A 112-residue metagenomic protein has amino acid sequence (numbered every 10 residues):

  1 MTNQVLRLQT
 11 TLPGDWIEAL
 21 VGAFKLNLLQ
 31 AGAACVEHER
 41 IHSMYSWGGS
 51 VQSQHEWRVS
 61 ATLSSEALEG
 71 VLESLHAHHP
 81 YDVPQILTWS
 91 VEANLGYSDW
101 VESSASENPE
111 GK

Functional and structural regions predicted by a protein language model:
M1-K112: Positively charged, small/polar-rich N-terminal and surface patches that mediate targeting and assembly and bind
